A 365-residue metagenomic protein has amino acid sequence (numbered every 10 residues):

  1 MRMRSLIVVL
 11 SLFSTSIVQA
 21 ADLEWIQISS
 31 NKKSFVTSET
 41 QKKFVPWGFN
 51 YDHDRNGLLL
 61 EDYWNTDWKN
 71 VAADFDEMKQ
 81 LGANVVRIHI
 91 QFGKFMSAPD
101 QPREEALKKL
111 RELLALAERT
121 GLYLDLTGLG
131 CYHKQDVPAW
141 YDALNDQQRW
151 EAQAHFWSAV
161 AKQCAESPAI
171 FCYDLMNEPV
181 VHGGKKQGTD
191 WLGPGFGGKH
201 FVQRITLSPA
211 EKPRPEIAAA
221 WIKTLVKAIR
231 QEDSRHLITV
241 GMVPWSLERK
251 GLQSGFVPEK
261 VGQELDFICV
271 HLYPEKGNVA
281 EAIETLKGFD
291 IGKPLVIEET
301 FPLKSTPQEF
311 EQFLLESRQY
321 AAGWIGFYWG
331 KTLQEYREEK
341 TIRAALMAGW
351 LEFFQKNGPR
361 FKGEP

Functional and structural regions predicted by a protein language model:
M1-I7: Bacterial N-terminal signal peptides that target proteins for export
I7-S16: Bacterial N-terminal signal peptides
V18-A20: Boundary at the C-terminal end of the N-terminal hydrophobic targeting segment
L23-F267, G277, T300, K304-Q308 (+2 more regions): Active-site mouth of glycoside hydrolases
W47, L272-E275, P294-P365: Substrate-binding cleft of secreted/luminal carbohydrate-active enzymes
L122, I291-K293: A short helix->loop->beta-strand "cap" motif at the edges of active sites that frequently abuts
V261-G262, K287-D290: Short, conserved loop/helix-junction motifs that constitute active-site signature segments in enzyme catalytic cores
K276-I283: Substrate-binding surface in catalytic domains of secreted glycosidases
